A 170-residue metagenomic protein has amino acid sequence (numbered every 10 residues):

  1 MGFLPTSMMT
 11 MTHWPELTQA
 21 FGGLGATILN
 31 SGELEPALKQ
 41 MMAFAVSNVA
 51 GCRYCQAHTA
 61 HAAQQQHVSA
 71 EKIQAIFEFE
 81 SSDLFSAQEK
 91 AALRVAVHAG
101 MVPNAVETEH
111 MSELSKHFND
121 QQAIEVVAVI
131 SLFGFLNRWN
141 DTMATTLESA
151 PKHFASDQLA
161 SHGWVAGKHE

Functional and structural regions predicted by a protein language model:
M1-E170: Hydrophobic alpha-helical segments
